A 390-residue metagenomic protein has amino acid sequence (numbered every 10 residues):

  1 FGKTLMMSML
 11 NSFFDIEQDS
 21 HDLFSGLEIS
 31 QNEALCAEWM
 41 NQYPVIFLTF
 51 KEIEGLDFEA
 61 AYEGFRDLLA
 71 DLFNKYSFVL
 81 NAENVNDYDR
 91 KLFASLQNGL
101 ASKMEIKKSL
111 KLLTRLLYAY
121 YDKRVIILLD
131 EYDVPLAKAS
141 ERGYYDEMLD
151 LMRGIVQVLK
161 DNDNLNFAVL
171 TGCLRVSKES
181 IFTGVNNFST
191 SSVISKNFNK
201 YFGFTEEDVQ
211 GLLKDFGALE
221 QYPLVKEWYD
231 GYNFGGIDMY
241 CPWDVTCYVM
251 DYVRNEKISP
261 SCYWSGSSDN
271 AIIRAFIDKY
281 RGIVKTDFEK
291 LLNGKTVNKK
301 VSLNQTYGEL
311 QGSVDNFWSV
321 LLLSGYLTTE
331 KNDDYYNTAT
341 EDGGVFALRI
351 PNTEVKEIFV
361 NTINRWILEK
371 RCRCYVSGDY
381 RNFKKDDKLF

Functional and structural regions predicted by a protein language model:
F1-F390: Phosphate-binding site recognition
